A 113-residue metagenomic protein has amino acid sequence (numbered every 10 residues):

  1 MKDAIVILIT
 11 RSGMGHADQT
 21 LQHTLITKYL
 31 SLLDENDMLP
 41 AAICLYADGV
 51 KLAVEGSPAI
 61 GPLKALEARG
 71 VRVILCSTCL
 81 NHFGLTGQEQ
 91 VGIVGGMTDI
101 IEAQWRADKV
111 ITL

Functional and structural regions predicted by a protein language model:
K2-V6: Extreme N-terminal starter segment of soluble prokaryotic enzymes
L8-D37: Conserved mixed alpha/beta catalytic, RNA-binding, or beta-rich assembly cores of soluble enzyme, regulatory
Q22-I26, S57-G61, V91-V94: Charged helix-capping and loop-helix junction motifs
L30, I60-K64, I101: Short amphipathic alpha-helical segments and helix-helix/interface helices
P40-A47, R72-T78: Short internal beta-strands
A42-C44, G49-A59: N-terminal beta-loop-helix "entrance" segment that forms/cooperates in small-molecule cofactor or anionic ligand
P58-L85: A glycine-rich helix N-cap at a beta->alpha junction
H82-L113: C-terminal structural segments of small proteins and small subunits
